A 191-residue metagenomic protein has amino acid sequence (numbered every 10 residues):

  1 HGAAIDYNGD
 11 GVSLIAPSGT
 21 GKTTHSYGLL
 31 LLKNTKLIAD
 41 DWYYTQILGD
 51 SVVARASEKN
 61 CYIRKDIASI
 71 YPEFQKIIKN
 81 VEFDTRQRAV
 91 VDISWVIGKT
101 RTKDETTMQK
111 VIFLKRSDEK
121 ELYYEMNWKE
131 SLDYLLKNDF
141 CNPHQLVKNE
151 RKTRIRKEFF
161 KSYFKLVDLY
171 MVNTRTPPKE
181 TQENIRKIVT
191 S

Functional and structural regions predicted by a protein language model:
A3-P17, Y27, L31-S191: Glycine-rich, often acidic-flanked micro-motifs that create phosphate/phosphodiester-binding or positioning elements
K22: Conserved lysine of the Walker
